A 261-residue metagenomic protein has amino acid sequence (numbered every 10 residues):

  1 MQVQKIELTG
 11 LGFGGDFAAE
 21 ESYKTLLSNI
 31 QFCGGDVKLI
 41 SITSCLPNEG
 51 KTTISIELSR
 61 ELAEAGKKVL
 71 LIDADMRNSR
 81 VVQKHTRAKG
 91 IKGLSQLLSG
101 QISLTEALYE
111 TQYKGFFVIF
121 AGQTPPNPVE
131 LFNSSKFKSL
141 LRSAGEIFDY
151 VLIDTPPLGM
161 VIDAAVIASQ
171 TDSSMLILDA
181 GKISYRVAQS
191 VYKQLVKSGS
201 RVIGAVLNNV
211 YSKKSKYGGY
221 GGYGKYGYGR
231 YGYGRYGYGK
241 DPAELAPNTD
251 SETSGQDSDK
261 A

Functional and structural regions predicted by a protein language model:
M1-A261: P-loop NTP-binding module
